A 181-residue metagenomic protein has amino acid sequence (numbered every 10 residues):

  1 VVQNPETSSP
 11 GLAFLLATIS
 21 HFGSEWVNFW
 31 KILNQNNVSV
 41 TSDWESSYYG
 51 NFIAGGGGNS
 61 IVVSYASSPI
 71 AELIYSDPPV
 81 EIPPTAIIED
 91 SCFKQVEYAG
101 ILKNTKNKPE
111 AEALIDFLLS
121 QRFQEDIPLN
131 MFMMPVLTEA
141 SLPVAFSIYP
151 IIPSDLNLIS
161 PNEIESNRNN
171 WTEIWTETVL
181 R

Functional and structural regions predicted by a protein language model:
V1-S20: Short loop->beta-strand "edge-of-pocket" segments that line small-molecule binding or catalytic clefts across diverse
E6-P10, S67-I70, C92, K106: Solvent-exposed loop/turn segments at secondary-structure junctions within structured extracellular/periplasmic domains
T7-S8, S20-W26, T105-A111: Short helix-loop capping/hinge motifs at secondary-structure junctions, enriched in acidic/polar residues
L16, K31, S46, G50 (+5 more regions): Solvent-exposed, polar/charged alpha-helical surfaces in well-ordered, non-transmembrane soluble domains, broadly
A17-S91: Ligand-binding pocket segment of bilobal, Venus flytrap-like solute-binding proteins
I19-G23, Q35-V38, I53-G58, S67 (+4 more regions): Sec-exported extracytoplasmic/periplasmic mature domains
F93, A99-L158: Mature extracytoplasmic/periplasmic domains
V144-R181: Extracellular/periplasmic bilobal clamshell ligand-binding domains
